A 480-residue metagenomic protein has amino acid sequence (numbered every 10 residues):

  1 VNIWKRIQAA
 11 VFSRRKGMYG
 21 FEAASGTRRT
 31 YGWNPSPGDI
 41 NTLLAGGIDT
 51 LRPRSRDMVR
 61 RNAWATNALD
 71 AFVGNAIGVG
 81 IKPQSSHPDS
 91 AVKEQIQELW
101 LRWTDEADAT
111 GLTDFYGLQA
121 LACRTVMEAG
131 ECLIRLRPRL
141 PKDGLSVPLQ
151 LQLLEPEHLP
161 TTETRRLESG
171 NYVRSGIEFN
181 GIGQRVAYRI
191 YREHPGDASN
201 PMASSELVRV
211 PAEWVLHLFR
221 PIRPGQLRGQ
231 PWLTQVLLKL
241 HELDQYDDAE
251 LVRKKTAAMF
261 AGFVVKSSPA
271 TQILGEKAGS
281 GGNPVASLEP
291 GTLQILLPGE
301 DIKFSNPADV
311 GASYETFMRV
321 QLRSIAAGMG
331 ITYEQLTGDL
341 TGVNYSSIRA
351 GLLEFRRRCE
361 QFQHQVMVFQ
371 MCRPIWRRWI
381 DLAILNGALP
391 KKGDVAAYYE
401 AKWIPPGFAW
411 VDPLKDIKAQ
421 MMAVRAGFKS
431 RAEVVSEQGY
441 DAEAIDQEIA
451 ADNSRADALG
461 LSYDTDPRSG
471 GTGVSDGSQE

Functional and structural regions predicted by a protein language model:
V1-S85: N-terminal-proximal low-complexity accessory segments that begin disordered and transition into the first
N2-R14, D339, R349, V366 (+1 more regions): C-terminal anchoring/interaction modules
W4-W33, S199-S204, Q272-N283, R468-E480: Intrinsically disordered, low-complexity linkers and terminal tails enriched in Pro/Gly and often acidic or mixed-charge
R60-L218, A423: Structured, mid-chain assembly/scaffold modules that mediate subunit interfaces within large macromolecular complexes
S85-E94, T292-D412: Surface-exposed loop-to-helix/strand elements on domain peripheries
D114-Q119, L133-L154, A270-P284, R373-P406 (+1 more regions): Charge-rich, acidic-biased intrinsically disordered regions
G183, I325, V434: Acidic/polar, glycine-anchored loop/turn motif associated with catalytic or activation segments that engage anionic
W214-G351, G393: Extended, charged amphipathic alpha-helical segments
